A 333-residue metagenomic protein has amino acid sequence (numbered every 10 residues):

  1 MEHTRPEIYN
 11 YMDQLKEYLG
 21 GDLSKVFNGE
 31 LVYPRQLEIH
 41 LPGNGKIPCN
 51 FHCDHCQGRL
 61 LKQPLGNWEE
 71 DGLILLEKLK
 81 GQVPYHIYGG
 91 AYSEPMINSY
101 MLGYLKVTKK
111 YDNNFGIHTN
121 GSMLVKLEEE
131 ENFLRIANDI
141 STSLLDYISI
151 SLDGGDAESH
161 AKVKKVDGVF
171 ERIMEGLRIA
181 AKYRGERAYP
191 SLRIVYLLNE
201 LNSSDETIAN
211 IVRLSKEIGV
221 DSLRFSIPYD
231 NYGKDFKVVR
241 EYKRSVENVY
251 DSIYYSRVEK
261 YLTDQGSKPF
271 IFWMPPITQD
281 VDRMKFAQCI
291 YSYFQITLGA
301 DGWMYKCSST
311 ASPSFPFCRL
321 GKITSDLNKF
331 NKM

Functional and structural regions predicted by a protein language model:
M1-N10, L65-N67, D139-Y305, S309-S325: Radical SAM enzyme [4Fe-4S]-AdoMet core and its adjacent flexible, acidic and glycine-rich loops/tails across
M1-Y147, Y242, V246-V249: Conserved alpha-helical substructure of the radical SAM core
F330-M333: Cysteine/selenocysteine-centered motifs that mediate thiol-based redox chemistry or coordinate metal-sulfur cofactors
